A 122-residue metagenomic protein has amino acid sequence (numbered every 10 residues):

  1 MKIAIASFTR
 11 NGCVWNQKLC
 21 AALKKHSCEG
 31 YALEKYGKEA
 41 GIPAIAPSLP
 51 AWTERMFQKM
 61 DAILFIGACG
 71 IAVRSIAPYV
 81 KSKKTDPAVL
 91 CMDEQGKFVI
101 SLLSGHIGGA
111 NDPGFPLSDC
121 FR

Functional and structural regions predicted by a protein language model:
M1-K2, H26, K59-A62, K84-A88 (+2 more regions): Short coil/turn connectors at secondary-structure junctions
M1-Y36: N-terminal basic/disordered segments at the start of proteins
G12-C13, Y36-K38, Q95-I100: Short gly/pro/ser/thr-enriched loop/turn and capping motifs at secondary-structure boundaries
G12-N16, I71-S75, A110: Short glycine/serine/threonine-rich phosphate/pyrophosphate-binding segments that cradle anionic phosphate groups
C28-R55: N-terminal beta-loop-helix "entrance" segment that forms/cooperates in small-molecule cofactor or anionic ligand
F65-C69: Short His-Asn-centered micro-motif
V73-T85: Short Gly/Thr/Asp-enriched flexible loops that form oxyanion-binding sites at enzyme active sites
K97-R122: Short, glycine-/small-residue-rich phosphate/pyrophosphate-handling segment
